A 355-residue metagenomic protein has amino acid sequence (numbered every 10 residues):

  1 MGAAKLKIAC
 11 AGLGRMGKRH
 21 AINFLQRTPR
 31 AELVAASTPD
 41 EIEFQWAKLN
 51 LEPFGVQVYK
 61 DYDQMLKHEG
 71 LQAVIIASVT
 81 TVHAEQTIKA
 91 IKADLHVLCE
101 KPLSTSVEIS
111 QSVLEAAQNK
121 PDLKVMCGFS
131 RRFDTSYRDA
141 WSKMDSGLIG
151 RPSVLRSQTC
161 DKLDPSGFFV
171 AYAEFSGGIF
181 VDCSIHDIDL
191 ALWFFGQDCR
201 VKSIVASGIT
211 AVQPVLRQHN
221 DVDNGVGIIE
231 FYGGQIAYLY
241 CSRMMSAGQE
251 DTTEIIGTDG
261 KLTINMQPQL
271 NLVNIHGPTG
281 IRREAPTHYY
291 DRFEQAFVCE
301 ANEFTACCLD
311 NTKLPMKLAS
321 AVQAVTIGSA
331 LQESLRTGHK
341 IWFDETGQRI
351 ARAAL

Functional and structural regions predicted by a protein language model:
M1-P53: N-terminal Rossmann-like dinucleotide-binding module
E32-L33, Y289, C307-A324: Glycine- and charged-residue-rich phosphate/anionic-cofactor binding loop of Rossmann-like
P39-I42, Y290-A301: Active-site loop of classical SDR/Rossmann-like NAD(P)-dependent oxidoreductases, centered on the catalytic Tyr-X3-Lys
I42, P53-A116: Beta-loop-alpha module in the N-terminal Rossmann-like domain of NAD(P)-dependent dehydrogenases, especially those
K60, C99, T105, V125-C127 (+2 more regions): Hydrophobic residues in well-ordered beta-strands that form the structural core
L123, G150-V154, E333-L355: C-terminal capping/lid region of NAD(P)-dependent oxidoreductase domains
L123, R131-H219, G338: Predominantly a Rossmann-like dinucleotide-binding segment in NAD(P)-dependent oxidoreductases
I188-L270, V298-L314, S329-A330, D344-L355: Contiguous beta-strand/loop segments that form the cofactor/metal-binding neighborhood of enzyme cores
